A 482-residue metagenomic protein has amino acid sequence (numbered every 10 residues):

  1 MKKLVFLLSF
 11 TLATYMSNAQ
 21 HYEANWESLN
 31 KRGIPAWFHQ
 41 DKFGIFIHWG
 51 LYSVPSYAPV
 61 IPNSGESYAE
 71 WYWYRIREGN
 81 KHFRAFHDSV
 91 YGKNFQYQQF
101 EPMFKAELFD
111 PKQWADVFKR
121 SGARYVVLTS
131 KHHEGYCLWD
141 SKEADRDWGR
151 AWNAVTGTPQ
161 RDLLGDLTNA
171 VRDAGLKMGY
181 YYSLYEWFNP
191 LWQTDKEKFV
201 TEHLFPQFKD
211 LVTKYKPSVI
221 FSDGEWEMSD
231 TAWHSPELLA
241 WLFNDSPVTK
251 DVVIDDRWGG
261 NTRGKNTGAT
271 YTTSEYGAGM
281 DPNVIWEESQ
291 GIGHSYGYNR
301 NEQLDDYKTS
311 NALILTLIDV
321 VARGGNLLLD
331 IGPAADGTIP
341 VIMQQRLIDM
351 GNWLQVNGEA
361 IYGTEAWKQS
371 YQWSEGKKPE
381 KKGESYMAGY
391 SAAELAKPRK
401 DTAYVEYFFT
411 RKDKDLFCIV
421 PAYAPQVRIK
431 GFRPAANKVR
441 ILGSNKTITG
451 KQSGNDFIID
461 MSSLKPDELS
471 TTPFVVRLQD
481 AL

Functional and structural regions predicted by a protein language model:
M1-Q20: Bacterial Sec-dependent N-terminal signal peptides
Q20-L482: Mature catalytic domains of secreted/periplasmic carbohydrate-active enzymes
